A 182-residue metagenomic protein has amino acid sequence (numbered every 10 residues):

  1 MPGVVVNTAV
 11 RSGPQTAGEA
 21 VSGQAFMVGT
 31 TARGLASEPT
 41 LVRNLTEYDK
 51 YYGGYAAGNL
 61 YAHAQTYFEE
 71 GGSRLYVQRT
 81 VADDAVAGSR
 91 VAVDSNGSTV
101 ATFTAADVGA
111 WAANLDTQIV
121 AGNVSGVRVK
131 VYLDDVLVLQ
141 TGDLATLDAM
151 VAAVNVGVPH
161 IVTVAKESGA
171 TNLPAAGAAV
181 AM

Functional and structural regions predicted by a protein language model:
M1-M182: Surface-exposed assembly/interface segments
